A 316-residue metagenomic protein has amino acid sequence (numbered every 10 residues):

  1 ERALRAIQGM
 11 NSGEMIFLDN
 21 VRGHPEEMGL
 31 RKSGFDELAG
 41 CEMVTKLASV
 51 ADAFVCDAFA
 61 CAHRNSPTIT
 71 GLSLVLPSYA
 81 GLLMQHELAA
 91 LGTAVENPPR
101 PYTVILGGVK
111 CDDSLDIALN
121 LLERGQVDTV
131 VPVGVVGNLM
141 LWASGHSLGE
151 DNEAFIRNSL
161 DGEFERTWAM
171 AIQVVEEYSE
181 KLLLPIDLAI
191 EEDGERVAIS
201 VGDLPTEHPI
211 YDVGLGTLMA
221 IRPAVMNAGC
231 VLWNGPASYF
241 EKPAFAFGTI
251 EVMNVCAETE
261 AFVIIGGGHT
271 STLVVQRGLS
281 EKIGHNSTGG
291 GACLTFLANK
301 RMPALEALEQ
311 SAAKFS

Functional and structural regions predicted by a protein language model:
E1-S316: Active-site loop-to-helix "anion-binding N-cap" substructures in soluble metabolic enzymes
